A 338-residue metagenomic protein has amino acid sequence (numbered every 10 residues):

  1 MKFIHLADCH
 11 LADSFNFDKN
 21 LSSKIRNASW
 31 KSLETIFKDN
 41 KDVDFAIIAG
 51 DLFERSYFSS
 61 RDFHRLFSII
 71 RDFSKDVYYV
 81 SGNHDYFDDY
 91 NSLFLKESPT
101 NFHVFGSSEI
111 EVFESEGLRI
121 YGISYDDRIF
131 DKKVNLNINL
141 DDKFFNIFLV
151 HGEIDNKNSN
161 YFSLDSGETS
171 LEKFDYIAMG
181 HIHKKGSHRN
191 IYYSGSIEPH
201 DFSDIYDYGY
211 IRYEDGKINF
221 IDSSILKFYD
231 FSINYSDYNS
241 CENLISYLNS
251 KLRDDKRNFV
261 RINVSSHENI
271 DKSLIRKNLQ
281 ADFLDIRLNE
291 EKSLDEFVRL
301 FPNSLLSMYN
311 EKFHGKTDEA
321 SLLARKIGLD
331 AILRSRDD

Functional and structural regions predicted by a protein language model:
M1, E34, I129, V134-N139 (+4 more regions): A structural signal for the main folded, soluble domain(s) of proteins
M1-R65, L140-F144, K326-L329: N-terminal active-site segment of His-dependent metallophosphoesterases
H5, I48, Y79, F148 (+1 more regions): Structural beta-sheet core signal
D18, K24, F45, E54-F202 (+1 more regions): His/Asp/Glu-rich metal-coordinating catalytic cores of metallo-dependent phosphodiesterases/hydrolases acting on
N20-A28, R119-S124, L226-S240: Acidic/glycine-enriched edge-of-secondary-structure segments
L33-D42, N137, C241-R253: A short, well-ordered alpha-helical element
G180-L244: A conserved active-site cap/scaffold subdomain adjacent to cofactor or substrate pockets
D215-D338: Accessory, non-catalytic peripheral segments of nucleic-acid enzymes
